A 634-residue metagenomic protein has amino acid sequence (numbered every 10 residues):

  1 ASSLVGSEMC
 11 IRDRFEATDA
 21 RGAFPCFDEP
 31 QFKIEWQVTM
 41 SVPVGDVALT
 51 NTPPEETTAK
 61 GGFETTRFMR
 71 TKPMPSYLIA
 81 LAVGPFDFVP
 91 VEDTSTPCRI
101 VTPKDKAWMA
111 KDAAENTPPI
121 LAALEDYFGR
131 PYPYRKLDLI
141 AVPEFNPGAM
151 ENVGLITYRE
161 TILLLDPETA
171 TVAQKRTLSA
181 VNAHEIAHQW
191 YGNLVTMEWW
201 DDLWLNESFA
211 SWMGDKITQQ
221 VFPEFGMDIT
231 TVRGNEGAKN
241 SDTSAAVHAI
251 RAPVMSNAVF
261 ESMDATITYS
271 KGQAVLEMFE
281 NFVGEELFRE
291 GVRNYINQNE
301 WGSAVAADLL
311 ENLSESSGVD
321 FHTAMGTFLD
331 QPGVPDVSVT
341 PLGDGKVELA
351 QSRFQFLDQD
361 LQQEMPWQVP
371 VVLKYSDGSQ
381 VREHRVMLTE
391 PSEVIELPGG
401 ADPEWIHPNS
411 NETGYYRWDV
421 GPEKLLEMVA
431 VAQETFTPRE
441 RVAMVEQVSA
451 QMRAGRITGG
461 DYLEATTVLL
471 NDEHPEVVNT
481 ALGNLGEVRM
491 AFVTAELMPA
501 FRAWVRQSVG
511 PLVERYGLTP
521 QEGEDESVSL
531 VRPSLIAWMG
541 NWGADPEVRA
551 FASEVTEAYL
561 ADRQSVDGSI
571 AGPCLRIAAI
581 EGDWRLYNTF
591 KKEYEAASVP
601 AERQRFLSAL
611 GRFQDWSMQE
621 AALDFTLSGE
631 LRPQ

Functional and structural regions predicted by a protein language model:
A1-G6, I11: Single conserved hydrophobic/aromatic residue that forms the stacking wall/gate of nucleotide- or nucleobase-binding
S7-E8, T50-G61, D377-P391: Solvent-exposed beta-strand/loop surfaces of large extracellular or lumenal domains
R12-A20, P25-A183, S211-D215, H248 (+3 more regions): Hydrophobic helix-coil surface modules that form long, contiguous segments used for peptide/substrate interaction
F32, L361-V369: Short coil-to-beta strand junction motifs in C2/discoidin
V38, V369-K374: Short polybasic amphipathic segments
V42-V44, R353-Q355, L373-D377: Beta-strand elements of well-folded, non-transmembrane domains
F68, T94-D360, T480, E487 (+4 more regions): Hydrophobic alpha-helical and helix-loop surface patches within well-folded domains that function as non-catalytic
N235-G237, T243, E348-A350, Q359-L361 (+3 more regions): Long, ordered, helix-rich scaffold segments
